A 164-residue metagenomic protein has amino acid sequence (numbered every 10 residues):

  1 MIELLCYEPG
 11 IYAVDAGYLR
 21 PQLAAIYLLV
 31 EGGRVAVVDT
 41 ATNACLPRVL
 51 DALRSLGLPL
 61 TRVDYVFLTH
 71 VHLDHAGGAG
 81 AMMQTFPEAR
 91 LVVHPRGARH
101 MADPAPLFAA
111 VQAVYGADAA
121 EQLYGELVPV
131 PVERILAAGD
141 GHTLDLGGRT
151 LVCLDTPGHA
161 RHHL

Functional and structural regions predicted by a protein language model:
I2-L56: Conserved beta-strand hairpin/beta-sheet module of binuclear metal-dependent hydrolase folds, prominently
G10, L29, D39, V49 (+4 more regions): Divalent metal-coordination and catalytic microenvironments
Y12, V92, I135-A138: General small-molecule cofactor/ligand-binding pocket signal
Y18, T42, L73, G158 (+1 more regions): Short, glycine/acidic-enriched loop or turn micro-motifs at the edges of active sites
P47-V93: Active-site metal-binding motif and surrounding structural segment of the metallo-beta-lactamase
R96-H100: Short histidine/acidic/glycine/proline-rich micro-motifs that form metal- and phosphate-coordinating active-site loops
M101-L154: Metallo-beta-lactamase
